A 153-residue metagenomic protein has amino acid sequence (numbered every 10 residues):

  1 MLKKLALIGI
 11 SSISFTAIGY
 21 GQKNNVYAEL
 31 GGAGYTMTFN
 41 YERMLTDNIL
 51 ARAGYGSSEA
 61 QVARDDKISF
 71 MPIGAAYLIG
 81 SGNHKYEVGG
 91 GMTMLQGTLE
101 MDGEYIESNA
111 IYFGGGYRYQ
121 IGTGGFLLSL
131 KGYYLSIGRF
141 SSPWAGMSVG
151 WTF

Functional and structural regions predicted by a protein language model:
M1-N24: Bacterial Sec-dependent N-terminal signal peptides
K23-M37: Short N-terminal segments immediately surrounding and downstream of signal-peptide cleavage
Y27, T38, P72-G74, Y112-G114 (+1 more regions): Membrane-embedded beta-strand positions in outer-membrane beta-barrel channels/transporters
T36-F39, F140: Short N-terminal binding/cap micro-motifs at the start of the first secondary-structure element
E42-G132: Gram-negative (and chloroplast) outer-membrane scaffold detector with strong preference for beta-barrel transmembrane
A75-Y77, S141-F153: Outer-membrane beta-barrel "beta-signal"
Y134-R139: Short, exposed beta-strand-loop hairpins at the edges of beta-sheets in extracellular/periplasmic proteins
